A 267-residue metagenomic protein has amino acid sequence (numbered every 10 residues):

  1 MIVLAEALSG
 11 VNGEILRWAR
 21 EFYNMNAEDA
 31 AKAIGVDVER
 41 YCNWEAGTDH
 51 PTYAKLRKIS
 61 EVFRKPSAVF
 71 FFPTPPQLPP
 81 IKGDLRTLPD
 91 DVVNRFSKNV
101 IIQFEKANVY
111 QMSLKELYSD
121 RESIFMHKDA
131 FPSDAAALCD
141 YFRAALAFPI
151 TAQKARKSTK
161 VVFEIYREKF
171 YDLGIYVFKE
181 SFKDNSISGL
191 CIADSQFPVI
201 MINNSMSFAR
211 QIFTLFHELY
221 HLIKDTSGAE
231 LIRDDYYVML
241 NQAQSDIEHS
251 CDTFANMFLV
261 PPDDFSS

Functional and structural regions predicted by a protein language model:
M1-S267: Short juxta-domain linker segments that transition from a proline/glycine-rich, charged coil into a short amphipathic
